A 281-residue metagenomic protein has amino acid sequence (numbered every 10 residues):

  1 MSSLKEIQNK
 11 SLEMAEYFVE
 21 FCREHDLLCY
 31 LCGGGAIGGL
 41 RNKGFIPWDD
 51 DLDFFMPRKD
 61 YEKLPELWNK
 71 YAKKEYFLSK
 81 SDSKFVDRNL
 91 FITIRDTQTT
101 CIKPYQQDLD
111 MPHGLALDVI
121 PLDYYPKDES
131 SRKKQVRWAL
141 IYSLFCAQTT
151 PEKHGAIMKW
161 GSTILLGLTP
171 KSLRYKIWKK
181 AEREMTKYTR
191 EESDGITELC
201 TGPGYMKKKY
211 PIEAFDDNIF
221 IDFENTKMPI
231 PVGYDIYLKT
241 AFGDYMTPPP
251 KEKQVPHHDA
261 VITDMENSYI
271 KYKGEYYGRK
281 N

Functional and structural regions predicted by a protein language model:
S2-H25, W68-K127, A147-K153, I157-G243 (+1 more regions): Conserved catalytic core of two-metal-ion nucleotidyltransferases
V19-L52, M56, Y61-E62, E213 (+1 more regions): Active-site nucleotide-donor binding segment shared across nucleotidyl transfer reactions
L64-E66: Conserved SAM-binding loop
E129-K134: A short secondary-structure junction signal
R137-W138: Short, His- and charge-rich active-site/binding loops that engage polyanionic ligands
Y142-F145: Mobile amphipathic helical/loop "lid" adjacent to a hydrophobic cofactor/ligand pocket
